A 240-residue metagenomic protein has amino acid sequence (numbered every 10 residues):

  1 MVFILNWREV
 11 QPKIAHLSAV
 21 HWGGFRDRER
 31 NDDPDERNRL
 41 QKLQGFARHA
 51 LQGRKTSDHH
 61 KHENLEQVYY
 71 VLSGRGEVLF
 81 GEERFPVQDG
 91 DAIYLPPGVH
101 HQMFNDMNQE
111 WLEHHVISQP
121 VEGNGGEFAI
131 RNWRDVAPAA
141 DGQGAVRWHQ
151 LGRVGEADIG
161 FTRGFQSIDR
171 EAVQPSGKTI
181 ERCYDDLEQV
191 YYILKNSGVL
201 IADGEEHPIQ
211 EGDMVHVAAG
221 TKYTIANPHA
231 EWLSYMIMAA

Functional and structural regions predicted by a protein language model:
M1-L43, D58, E122-S167, Q174 (+1 more regions): A short, N-terminal "cap"/entry segment at the start of jelly-roll beta-barrel domains of the cupin/DSBH fold
W7, W22, Y69-Y70, W111-H114 (+5 more regions): Tyrosine-centered aromatic motifs in long, intrinsically disordered, low-complexity repeat arrays
R48-Q52, K61-V78, Q119, E171-V173 (+1 more regions): Short, conserved beta-strand element in jelly-roll/cupin
S57, L65, Y69-L72, I93 (+6 more regions): Fold-core signature of tandem repeat domains
R75-E77, R84, H100, S197-V199 (+2 more regions): Structural motif
E82-P97, G204-A219: Short acidic-glycine-tyrosine-enriched beta hairpin
P97-N124, A219-A240: Ligand-binding loop in jelly-roll beta-barrel domains
E156-K195, V199-E206, E211-D213: Acidic/His-leaning functional-site neighborhoods
